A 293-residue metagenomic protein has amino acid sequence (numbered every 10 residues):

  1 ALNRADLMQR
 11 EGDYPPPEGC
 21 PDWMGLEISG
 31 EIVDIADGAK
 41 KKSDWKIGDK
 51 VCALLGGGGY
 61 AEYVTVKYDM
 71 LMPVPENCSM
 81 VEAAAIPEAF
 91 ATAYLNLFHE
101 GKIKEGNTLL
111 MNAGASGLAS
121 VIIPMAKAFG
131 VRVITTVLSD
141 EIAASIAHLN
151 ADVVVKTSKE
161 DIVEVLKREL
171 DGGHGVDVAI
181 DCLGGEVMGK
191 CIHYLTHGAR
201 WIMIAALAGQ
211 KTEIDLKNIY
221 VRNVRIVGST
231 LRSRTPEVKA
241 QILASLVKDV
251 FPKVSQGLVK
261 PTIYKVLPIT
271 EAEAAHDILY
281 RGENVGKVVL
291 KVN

Functional and structural regions predicted by a protein language model:
A1, E11-G58: Glycine-rich beta-strand-centered segment in the early N-terminal region that forms part of a ligand/cofactor-binding
C52, L110, A179-I180: N-terminal Rossmann-like NAD(P) cofactor-binding module of classical short-chain dehydrogenase/reductase
L55-Y68: A structural motif shared across PLP-dependent enzymes of the aminotransferase-like
A84-I86, F90-K159: Mid-domain Rossmann-like dinucleotide-binding core that forms the NAD(H)/NADP(H) cofactor-binding site
F129, V137, I146, E186-L258 (+1 more regions): Glycine-rich phosphate-binding loop and adjacent beta-alpha segment of Rossmann(oid) nucleotide-cofactor-binding
D161-G173: Short amphipathic alpha-helix with an adjacent loop that forms part of the alpha/beta core around
G173, F251, Q256-K265, E273-N293: C-terminal capping/lid region of NAD(P)-dependent oxidoreductase domains
